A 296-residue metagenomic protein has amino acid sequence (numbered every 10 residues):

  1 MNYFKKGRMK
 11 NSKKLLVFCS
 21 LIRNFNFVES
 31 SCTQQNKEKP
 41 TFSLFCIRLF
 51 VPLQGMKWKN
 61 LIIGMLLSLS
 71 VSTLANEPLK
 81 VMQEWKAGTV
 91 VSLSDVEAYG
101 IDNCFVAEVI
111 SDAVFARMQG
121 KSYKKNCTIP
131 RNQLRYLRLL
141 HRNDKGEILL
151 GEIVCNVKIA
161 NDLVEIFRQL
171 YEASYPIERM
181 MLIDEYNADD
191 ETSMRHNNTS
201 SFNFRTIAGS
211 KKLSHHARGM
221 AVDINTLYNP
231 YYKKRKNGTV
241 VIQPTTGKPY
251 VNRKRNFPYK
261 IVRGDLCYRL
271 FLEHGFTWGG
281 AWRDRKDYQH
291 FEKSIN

Functional and structural regions predicted by a protein language model:
N2, K6, K10-K14, N24 (+2 more regions): Polybasic, lysine-rich low-complexity intrinsically disordered segments
V17-S20, N24-N26, R48, P52: Short, positively charged and aromatic/hydrophobic N-terminal segments
L53-I62: Bacterial N-terminal signal peptides that target proteins for export
M65-L74: Hydrophobic h-region of N-terminal signal peptides that target proteins for export in Gram-negative bacteria
N76-R142, G146: N-terminal module-boundary/linker segments of secreted carbohydrate-active enzymes
K80-W85, I207-G209, L213, G219-N296: Catalytic cores and adjacent binding grooves of peptidoglycan-active enzymes
I129-M194: Active-site acidic/histidine clusters and adjacent loop/turn architecture that either coordinate catalytic ions
D190-G219: Active-site-adjacent substructure of cysteine-protease-like catalytic cores
